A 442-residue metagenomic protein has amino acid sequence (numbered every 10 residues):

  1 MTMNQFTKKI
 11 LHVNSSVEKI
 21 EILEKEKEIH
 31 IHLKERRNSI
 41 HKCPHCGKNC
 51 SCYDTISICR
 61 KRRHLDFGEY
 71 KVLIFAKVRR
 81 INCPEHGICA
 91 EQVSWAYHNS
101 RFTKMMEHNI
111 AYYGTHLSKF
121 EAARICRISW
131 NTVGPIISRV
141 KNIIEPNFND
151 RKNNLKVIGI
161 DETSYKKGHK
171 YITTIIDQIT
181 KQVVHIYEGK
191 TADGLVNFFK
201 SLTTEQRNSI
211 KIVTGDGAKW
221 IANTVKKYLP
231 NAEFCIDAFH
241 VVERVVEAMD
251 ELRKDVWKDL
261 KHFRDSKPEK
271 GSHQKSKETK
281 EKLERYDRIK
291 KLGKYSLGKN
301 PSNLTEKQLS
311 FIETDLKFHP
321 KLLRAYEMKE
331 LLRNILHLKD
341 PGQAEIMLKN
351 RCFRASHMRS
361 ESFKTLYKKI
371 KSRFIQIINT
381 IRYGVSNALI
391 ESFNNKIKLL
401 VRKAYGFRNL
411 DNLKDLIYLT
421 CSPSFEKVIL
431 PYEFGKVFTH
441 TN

Functional and structural regions predicted by a protein language model:
M1-A90, A96: Short, conserved DNA-binding cores of transcription-related domains
I31, C43-C46, C83, I110 (+10 more regions): Mobile genetic element proteins and their domesticated derivatives, centered on retroelements and DNA transposons
I40, H45, S51, K167-H169 (+4 more regions): Acidic/histidine-rich catalytic cores and adjacent linkers of DNA breakage/strand-transfer/modification proteins
G47, K61-H169, N208, I377: Short, positively charged, Gly/Tyr-enriched micro-motifs that form contact patches at catalytic or ligand/partner
S129, V140-I144, G217, A232 (+2 more regions): The DNA-recognition helices of helix-turn-helix-type DNA-binding domains
P135, R139-T214, K219-T224: RNase H-like nuclease fold core
N231-M249: Inter-helix linker motif
V246-K258: Short, surface-exposed amphipathic charged segments that create phosphate/polyanion-binding patches used for binding
